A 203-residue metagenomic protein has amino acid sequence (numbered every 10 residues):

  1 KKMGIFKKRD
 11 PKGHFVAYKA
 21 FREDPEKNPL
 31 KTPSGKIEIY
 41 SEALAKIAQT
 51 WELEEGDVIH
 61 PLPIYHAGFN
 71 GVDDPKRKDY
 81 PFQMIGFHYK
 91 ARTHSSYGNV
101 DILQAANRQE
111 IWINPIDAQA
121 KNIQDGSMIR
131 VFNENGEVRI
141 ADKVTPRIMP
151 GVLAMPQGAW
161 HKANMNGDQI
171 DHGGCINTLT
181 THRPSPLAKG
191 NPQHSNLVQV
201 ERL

Functional and structural regions predicted by a protein language model:
K1-D101: Long, low-complexity segments enriched in small/aliphatic residues
K1-K2, S95-Y97, D101-L203: Long, contiguous, secondary-structure-rich segments that constitute the structural scaffold of globular domains
